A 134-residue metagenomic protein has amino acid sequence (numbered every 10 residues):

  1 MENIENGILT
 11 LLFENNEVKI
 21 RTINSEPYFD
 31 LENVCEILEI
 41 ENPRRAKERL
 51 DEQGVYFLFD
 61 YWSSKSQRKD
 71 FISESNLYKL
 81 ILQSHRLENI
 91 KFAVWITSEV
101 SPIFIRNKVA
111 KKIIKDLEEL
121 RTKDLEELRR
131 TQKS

Functional and structural regions predicted by a protein language model:
M1-E119: An anion-engaging/catalytic patch
K115-S134: Periodic self-assembly scaffolds
